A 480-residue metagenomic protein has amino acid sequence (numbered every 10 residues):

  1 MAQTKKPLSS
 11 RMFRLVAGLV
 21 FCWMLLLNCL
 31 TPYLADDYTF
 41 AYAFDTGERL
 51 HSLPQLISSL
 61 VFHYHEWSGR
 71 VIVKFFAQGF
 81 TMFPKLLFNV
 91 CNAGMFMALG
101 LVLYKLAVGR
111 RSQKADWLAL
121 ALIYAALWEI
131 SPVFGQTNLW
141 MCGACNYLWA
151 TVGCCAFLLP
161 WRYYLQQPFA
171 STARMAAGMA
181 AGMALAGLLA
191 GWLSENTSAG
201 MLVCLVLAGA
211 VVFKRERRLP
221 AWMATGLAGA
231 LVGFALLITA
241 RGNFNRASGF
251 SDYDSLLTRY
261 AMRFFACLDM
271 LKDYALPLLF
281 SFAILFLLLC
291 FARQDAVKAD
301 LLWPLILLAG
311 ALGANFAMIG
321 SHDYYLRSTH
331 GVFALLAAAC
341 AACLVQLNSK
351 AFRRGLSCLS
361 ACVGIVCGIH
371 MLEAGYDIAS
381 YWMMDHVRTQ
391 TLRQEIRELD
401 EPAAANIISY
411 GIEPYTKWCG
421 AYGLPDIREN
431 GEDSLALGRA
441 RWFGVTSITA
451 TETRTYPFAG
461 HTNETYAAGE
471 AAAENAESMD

Functional and structural regions predicted by a protein language model:
L8-H65, T81-L101, G109-D116, S360-D480: Intrinsically disordered, polar/acidic, low-complexity terminal segments
S10-L25, A119-A125, A181-L185, T225-V232: Alpha-helical transmembrane segments
R11-F13, S112-A121, M175-M179, R218-G226 (+2 more regions): Membrane-interfacial loop-to-transmembrane alpha-helix junctions, especially the N-terminal start
N28-V90, M141, L185-L305, I319-S328: Transmembrane catalytic cores of multi-pass membrane glycosyltransferases and polysaccharide-assembly enzymes
F96-A107, G153-L165, V203-A210, F280-L288 (+1 more regions): Transmembrane alpha-helical segments
D116-L165, S194, D273-L279, L312-C343: Membrane-interface micro-motifs in multi-pass membrane enzymes
Y163-L188: Short hydrophobic alpha-helices at membrane interfaces in multi-pass membrane enzymes
A292-D295, H330-L359: Cytosolic-side transmembrane helix boundary signature
